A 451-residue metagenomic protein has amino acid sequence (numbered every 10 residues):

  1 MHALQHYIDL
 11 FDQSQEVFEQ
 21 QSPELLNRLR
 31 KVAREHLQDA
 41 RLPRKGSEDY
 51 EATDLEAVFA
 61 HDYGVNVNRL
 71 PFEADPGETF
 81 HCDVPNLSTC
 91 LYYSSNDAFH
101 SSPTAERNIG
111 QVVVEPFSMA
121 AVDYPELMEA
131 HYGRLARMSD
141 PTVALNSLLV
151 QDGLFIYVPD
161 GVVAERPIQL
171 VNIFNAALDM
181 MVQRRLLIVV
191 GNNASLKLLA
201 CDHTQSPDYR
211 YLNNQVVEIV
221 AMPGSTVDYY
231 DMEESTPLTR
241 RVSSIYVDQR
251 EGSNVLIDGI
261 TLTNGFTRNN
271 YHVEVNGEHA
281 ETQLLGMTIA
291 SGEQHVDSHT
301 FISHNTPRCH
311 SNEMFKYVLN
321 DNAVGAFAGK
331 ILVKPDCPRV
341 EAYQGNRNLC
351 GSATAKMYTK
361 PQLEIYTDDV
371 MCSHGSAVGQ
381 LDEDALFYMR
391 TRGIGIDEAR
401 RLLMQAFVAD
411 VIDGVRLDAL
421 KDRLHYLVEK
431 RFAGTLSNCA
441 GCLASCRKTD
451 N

Functional and structural regions predicted by a protein language model:
M1-V216, P223-T226: Short, low-to-moderate order helix/coil transition modules at the start of elongated helical scaffolds
V122-F387, T391-I394, V408, I412-N451: Conserved beta-strand/loop scaffold segments within soluble protein domains that form the structured core and edges
A399: Extracellular glycan-modifying ectodomains
